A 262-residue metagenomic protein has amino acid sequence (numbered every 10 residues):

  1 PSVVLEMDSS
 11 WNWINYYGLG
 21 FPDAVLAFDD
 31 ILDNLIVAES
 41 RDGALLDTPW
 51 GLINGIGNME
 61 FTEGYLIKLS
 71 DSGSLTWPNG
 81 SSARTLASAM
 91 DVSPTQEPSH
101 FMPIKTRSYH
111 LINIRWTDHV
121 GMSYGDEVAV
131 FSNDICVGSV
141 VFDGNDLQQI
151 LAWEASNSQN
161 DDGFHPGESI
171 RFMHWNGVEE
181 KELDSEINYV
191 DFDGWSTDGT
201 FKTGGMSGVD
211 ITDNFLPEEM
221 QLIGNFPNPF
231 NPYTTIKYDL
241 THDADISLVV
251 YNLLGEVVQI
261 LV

Functional and structural regions predicted by a protein language model:
P1-G205, L254: N-terminal exported-region signature
V4-E6, K68, T76, G224-F226 (+2 more regions): Generic structural detector for well-ordered beta-strands
V128, F172, S247-L248, Q259: Generic short beta-strand
S139, I260-V262: Residue-level detector of high-confidence beta-strand sites
D210-F226, F230-N252, I260: Glycine-centered coil/turn sites that cap beta-strands in beta-rich domains
